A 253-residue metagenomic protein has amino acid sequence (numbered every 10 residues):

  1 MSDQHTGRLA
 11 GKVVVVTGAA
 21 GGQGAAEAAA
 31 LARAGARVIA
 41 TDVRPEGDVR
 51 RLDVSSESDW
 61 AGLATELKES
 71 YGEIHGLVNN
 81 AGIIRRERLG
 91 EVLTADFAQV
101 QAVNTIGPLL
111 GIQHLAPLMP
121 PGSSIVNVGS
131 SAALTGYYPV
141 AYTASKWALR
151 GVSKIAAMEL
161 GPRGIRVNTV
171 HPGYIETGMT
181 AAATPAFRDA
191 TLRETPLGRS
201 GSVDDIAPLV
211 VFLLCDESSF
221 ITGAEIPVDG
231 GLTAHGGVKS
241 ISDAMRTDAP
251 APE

Functional and structural regions predicted by a protein language model:
S2-H5, T222-E253: Short C-terminal tail/terminal secondary-structure segment of NAD(P)H-dependent dehydrogenase/reductase domains
V13, A20-G21: Conserved glycine-rich cofactor-binding loop
R88-L89, D96-A98, T191: Substrate-binding pocket helix/loop in short-chain dehydrogenase/reductase
I112-Q113, K154: A short, exposed helix-loop element centered on a Lys and neighboring polar residues
P117, M158-P162, S219: Alpha-helical segment proximal to the catalytic Tyr-Lys
V126-A148, S153-P162, Y174: Catalytic loop of short-chain dehydrogenase/reductase
T169, A190-I221, V228-G230, E253: C-terminal helical subdomain
